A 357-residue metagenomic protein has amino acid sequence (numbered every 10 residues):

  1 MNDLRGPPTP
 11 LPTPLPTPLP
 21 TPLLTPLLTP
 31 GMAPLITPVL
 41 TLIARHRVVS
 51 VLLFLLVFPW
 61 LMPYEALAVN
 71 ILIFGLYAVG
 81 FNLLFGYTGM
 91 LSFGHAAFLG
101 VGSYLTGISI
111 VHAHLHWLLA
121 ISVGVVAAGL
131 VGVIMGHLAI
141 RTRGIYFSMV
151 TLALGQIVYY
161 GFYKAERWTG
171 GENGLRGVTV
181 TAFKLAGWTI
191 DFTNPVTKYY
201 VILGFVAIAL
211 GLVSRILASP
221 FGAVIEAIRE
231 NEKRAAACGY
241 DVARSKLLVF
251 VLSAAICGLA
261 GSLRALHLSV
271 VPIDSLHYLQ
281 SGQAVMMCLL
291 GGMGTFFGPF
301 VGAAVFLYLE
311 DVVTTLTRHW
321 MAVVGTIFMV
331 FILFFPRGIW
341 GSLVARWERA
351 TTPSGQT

Functional and structural regions predicted by a protein language model:
M1-L56, G174, E230-E232, A237-S245 (+1 more regions): Cytosolic-side transmembrane-helix boundaries in multi-pass membrane proteins
L4, P8, T193-P272: Helix-loop-helix "hairpin" substructures at the membrane interface of multi-pass membrane proteins
L56, F74-G75, S103-Y104, V125-G129 (+8 more regions): Residue-level recognition of pore/gate-forming positions within transmembrane alpha-helices of multi-pass
P59-A113, H137-F147, T151, I225-I228 (+3 more regions): Single transmembrane alpha-helix segments in multi-pass membrane proteins
G86-L91, L130-W168, A207, V285 (+1 more regions): Short loop segments and helix-boundary regions at transmembrane helix junctions of multi-pass inner-membrane proteins
Y87-H137, A182-T193, V312: Membrane-embedded helix boundary and interhelical linker motif in transport proteins
A96, K246-V330, F334, W347: Transmembrane alpha-helical segments in multi-pass inner-membrane proteins
L154-D191, G222, T317, W340-V344: Extracellular/periplasmic helix-loop junction at the C-terminal end of a transmembrane helix in multi-pass membrane
